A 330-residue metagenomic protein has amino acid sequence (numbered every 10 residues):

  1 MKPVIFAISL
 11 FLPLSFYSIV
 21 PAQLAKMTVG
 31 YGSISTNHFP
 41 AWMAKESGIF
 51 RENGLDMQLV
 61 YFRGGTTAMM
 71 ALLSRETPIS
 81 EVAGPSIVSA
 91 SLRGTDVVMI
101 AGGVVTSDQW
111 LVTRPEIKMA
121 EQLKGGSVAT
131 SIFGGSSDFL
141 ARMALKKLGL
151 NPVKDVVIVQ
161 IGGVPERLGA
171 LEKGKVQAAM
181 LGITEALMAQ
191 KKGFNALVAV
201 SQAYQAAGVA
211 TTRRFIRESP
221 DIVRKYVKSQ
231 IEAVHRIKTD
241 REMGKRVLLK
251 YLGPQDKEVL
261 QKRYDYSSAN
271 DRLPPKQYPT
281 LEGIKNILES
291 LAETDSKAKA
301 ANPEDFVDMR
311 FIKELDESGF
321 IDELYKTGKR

Functional and structural regions predicted by a protein language model:
I5-Y17: Bacterial N-terminal signal peptides
S18-A22: Boundary at the C-terminal end of the N-terminal hydrophobic targeting segment
Q23-G163, R167-K173, Q177-I183, A196-A203: Short, glycine-/small- and polar/acidic-enriched structural segments that line small-molecule recognition paths
M43-A44, Q109-K118, A206-D221, R272: A bilobed periplasmic-binding-protein/Venus flytrap-type ligand-binding module shared by bacterial periplasmic
P85-S86, P165-D256: Pocket-lining segment of extracytoplasmic ligand-binding domains
S219-A301: Secondary-structure end/capping motifs
E289-R330: Conserved C-terminal helix/tail region of periplasmic/extracytoplasmic solute-binding proteins
